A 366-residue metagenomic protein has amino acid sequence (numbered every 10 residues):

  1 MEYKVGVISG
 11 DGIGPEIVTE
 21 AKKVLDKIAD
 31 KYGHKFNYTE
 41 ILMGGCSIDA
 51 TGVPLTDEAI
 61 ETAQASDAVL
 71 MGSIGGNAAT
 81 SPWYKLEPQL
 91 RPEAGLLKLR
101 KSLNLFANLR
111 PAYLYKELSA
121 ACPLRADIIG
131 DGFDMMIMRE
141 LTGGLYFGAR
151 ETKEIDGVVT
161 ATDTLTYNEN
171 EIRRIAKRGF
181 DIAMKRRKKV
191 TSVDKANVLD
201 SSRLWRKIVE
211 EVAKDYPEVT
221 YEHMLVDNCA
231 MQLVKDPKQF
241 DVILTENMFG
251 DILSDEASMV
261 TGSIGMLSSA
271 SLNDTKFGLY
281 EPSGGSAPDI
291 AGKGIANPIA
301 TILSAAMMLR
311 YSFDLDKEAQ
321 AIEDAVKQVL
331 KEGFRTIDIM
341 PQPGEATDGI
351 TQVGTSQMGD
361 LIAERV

Functional and structural regions predicted by a protein language model:
M1-V5: Extreme N-terminal starter segment of soluble prokaryotic enzymes
G6-K23, I28-A29, I155-D227, Q239: Glycine-rich phosphate/diphosphate-binding loop of Rossmann-like nucleotide-binding domains
D11-G14, D67, M138, G179 (+4 more regions): Buried hydrophobic positions in well-ordered alpha/beta secondary-structure cores of metabolic enzymes
D26, D30-H34, A65-A68, K101-N108 (+9 more regions): Generic secondary-structure signature for well-ordered alpha-helical cores
G33-D57, M231-L233: N-terminal beta-loop-helix "entrance" segment that forms/cooperates in small-molecule cofactor or anionic ligand
G45-I48, L233-F334: Glycine-rich phosphate/nucleotide-binding loop
D49-A161, M248-G250: N-terminal glycine-rich phosphate/adenylate-binding segment common to multiple enzyme folds
L141-G143, F147-R186, V190, A196-V198 (+2 more regions): Glycine-rich phosphate/pyrophosphate-binding loop and the adjoining helix
